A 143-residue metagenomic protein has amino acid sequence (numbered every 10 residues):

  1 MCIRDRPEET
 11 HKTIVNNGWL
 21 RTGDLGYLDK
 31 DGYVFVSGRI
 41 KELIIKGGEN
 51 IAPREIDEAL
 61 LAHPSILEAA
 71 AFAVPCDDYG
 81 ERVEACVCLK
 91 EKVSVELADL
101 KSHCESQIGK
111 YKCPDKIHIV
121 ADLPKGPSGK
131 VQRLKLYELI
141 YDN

Functional and structural regions predicted by a protein language model:
M1-I3: Short, small-residue-biased leader/transition segments that mark boundaries at the very start of proteins
R6-E9: Active-site loops of AMP-binding adenylate-forming
H11-K12, N16-N17, L25-K112, A121-D122 (+2 more regions): AMP-binding/adenylate-forming catalytic core of the ANL superfamily
L139-N143: Acidic/polar alpha-helix N-cap and adjacent early helical turns within long charge-rich amphipathic helices/linkers
